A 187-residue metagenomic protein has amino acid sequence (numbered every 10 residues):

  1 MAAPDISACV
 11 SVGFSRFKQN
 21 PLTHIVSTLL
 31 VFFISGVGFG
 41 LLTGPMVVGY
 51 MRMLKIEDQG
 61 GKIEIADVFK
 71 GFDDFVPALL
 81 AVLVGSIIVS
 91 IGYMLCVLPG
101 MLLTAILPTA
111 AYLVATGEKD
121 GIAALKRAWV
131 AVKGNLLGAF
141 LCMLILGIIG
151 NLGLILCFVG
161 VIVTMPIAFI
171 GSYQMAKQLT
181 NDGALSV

Functional and structural regions predicted by a protein language model:
M1, S186-V187: Intrinsically disordered, low-complexity Pro/Gly-rich regions
A2-A3, M101: Polar low-complexity intrinsically disordered regions
A3-Q19, E64-F75, I122-K133: A short amphipathic helical element positioned immediately N-terminal to and/or at the very start of a transmembrane
I6-C9, P21, M46, L79 (+3 more regions): Stable alpha-helical elements in mature extracytoplasmic
S15-L29, V76, L136-F140: Membrane-interface helix starts
I25-L29, F33, L79, L83 (+5 more regions): Residue-level signature of the transmembrane alpha-helical core of multi-pass small-molecule transporters
F32-K62, S86-K126, G153-L185: Selective recognition of hydrophobic, aromatic-rich stretches within alpha-helical transmembrane segments of polytopic
K70-V89, Y93: Alpha-helical membrane-spanning segments of integral membrane proteins, especially the hydrophobic core of TM bundles
